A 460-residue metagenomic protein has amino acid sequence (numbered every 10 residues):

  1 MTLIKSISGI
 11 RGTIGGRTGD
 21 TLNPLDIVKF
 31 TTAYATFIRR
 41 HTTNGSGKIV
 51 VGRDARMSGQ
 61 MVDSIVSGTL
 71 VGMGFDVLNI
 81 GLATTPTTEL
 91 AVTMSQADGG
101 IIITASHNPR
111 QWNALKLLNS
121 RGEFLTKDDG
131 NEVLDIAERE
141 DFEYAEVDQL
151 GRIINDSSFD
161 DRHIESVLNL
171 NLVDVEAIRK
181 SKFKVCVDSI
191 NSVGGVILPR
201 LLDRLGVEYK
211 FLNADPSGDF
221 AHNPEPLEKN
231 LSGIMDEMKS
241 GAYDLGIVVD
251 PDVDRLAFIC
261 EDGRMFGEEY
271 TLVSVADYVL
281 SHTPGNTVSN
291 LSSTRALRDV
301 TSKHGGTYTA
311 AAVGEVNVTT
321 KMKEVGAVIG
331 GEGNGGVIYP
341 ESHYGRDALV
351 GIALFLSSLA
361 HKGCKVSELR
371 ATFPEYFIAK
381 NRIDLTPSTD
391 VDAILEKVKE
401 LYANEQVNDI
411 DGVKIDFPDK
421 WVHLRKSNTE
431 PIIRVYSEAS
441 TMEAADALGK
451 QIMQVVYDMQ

Functional and structural regions predicted by a protein language model:
M1-G68, G72-M73, R152-V185: An N-terminal, well-structured beta->alpha segment
T13, N113-K239: Gly/Ser/Thr-enriched, mixed-charge loops and adjacent short helices that form phosphate/oxyanion-binding elements
T36, K48-W112, R200-I259: N-terminal small/polar loop signature for handling phosphorylated ligands or for N-terminal nucleophile
G52-D54, V187-S189, C260, E341 (+1 more regions): Short glycine-centered, acidic/aromatic-flanked micro-motifs in structured strand/loop junctions that mark active-site
V71, N131-E165, N169, C260-G333 (+1 more regions): Proline/glycine-rich low-complexity loops and linkers
L117-S120, A257-E261, I338-P340: Short beta-strand-to-turn element immediately C-terminal to the catalytic PLP-Schiff-base lysine in fold type I
L245, T283-Q460: Phosphate-binding and adjacent anionic-ligand microenvironments
